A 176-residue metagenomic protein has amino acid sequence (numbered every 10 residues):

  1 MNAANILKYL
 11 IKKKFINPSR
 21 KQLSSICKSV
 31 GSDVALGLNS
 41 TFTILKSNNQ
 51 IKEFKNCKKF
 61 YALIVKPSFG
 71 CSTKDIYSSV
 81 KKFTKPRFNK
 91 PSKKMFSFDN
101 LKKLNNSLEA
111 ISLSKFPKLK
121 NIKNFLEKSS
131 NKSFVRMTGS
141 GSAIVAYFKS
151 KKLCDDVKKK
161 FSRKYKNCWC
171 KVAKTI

Functional and structural regions predicted by a protein language model:
M1-C27, L36-L38: DPxDG-like acidic metal-binding loop motif
M1-K12, S32, F134-F148: Glycine/serine-rich anion-binding loops at beta->alpha junctions that coordinate negatively charged ligand groups
G31-S40, I44-K46: FAD-binding core of FAD-dependent oxidoreductases, characterized by glycine-rich FAD pyrophosphate-binding loops
T43-F134, Y147-N167, K171-I176: Conserved, helical-rich catalytic subdomain that frames metal- and/or nucleotide-binding sites in enzyme alpha/beta
